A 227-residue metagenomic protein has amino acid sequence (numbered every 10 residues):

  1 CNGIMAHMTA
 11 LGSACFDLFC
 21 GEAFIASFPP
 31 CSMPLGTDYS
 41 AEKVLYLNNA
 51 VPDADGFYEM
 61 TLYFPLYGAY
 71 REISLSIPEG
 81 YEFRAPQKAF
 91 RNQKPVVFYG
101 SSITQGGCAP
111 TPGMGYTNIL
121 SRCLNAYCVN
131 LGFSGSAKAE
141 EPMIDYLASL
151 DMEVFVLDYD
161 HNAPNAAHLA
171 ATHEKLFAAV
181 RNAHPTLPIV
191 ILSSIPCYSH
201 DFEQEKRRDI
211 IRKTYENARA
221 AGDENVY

Functional and structural regions predicted by a protein language model:
C1-P95: N-terminal secretory targeting modules
F24, T104, S136, A163 (+1 more regions): Surface-exposed, flexible loop/turn segments at secondary-structure boundaries
F24-F28, R91-V96, Y127-L131, N162 (+2 more regions): Short C-terminal domain-edge/linker segments immediately following a structured domain
P34-A41, N92-I103, G135, L176-L187: Short N-terminal secondary-structure initiator segments
A50-P52, T61-A137, E141-D151: Serine-esterase "nucleophile elbow" of acetyl-processing enzymes
E141-Y227: Alpha-helical cap/lid subdomain in secreted, periplasmic, or secretory-pathway luminal O-acyl-processing enzymes
